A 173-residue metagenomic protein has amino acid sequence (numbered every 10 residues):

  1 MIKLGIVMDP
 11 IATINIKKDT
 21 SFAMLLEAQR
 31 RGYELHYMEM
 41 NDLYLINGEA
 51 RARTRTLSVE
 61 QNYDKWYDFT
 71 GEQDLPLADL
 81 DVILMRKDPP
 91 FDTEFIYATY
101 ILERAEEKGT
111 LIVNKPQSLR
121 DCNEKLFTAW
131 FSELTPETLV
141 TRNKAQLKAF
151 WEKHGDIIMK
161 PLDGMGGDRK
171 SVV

Functional and structural regions predicted by a protein language model:
I2-R30, L35-V173: Active-site nucleotide/adenylate-binding loops and adjacent lid/helix of ATP-dependent enzymes
